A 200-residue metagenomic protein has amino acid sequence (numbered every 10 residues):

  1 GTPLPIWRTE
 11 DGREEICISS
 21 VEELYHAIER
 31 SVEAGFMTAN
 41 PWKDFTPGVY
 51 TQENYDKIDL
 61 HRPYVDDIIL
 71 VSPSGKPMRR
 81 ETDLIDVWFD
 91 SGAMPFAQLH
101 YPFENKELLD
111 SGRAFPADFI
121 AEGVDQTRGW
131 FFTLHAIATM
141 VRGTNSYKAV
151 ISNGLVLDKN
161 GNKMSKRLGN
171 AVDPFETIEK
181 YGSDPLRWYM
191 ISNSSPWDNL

Functional and structural regions predicted by a protein language model:
G1-L200: Structured secondary-structure scaffolds
